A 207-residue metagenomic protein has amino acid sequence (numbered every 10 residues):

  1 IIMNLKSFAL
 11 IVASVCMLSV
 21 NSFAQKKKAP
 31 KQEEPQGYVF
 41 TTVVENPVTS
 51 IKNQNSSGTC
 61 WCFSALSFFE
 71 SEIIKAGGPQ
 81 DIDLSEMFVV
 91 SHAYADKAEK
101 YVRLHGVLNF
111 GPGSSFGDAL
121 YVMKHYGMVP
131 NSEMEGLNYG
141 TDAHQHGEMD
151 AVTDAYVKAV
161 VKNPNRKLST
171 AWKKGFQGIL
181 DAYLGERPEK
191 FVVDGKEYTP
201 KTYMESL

Functional and structural regions predicted by a protein language model:
I1-K27: Bacterial Sec-dependent N-terminal signal peptides
Q25-L207: Flexible propeptides and autoinhibitory/regulatory segments associated with cysteine proteases
